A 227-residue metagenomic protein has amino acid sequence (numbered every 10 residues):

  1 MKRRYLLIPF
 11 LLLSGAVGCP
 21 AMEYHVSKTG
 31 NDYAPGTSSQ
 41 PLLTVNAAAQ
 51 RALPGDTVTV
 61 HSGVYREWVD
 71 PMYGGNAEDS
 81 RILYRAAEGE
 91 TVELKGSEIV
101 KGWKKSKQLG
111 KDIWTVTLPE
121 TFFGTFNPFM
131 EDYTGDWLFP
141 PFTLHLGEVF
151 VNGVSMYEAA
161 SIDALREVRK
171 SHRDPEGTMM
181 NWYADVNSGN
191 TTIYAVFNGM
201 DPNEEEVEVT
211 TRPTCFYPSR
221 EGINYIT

Functional and structural regions predicted by a protein language model:
R4-S14: Sec-dependent N-terminal signal peptides
G15-A16, P41: Hydrophobic alpha-helical membrane context
C19-A21: Boundary at the C-terminal end of the N-terminal hydrophobic targeting segment
H25-T227: Extracellular polysaccharide-degrading/modifying enzymes targeting complex plant/algal/animal polysaccharides
